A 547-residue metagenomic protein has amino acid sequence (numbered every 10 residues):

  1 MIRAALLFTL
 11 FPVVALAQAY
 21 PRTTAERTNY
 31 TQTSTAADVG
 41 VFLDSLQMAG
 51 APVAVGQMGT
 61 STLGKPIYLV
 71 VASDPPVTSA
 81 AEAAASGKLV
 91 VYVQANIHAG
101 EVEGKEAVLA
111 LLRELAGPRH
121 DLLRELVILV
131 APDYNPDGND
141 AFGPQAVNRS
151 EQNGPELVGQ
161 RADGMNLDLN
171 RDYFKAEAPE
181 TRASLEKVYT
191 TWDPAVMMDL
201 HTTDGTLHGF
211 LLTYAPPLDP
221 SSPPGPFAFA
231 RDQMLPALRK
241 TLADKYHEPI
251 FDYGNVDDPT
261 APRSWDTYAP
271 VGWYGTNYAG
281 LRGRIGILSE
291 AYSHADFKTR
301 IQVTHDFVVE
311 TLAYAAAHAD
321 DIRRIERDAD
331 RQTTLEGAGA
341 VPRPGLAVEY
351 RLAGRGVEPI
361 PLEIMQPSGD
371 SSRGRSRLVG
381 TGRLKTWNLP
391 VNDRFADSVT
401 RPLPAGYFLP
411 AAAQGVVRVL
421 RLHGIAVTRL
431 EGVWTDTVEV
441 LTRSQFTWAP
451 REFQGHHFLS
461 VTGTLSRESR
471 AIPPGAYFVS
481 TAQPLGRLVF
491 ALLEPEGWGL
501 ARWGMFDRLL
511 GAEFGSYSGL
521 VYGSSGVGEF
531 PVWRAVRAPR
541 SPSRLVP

Functional and structural regions predicted by a protein language model:
A4-A15: Bacterial N-terminal signal peptides
A15-P21: Boundary at the C-terminal end of the N-terminal hydrophobic targeting segment
E26-T33, Q94-E101, N170-F174, P224-A228 (+2 more regions): Second-shell loop/turn segments in exported
T35, G64, N96, V130 (+4 more regions): Divalent metal-coordination and catalytic microenvironments
A37-V91: Soluble metallo-hydrolase cores and metallopeptidase-like ectodomains found primarily in the secretory/periplasmic
A85-A95, V102-P270: Active-site/substrate-binding loop(s) of hydrolase catalytic cores
N255-V438, T442-R443: Hard-cation-handling environments
R401, G406-L409, V417-L422, T428-G432 (+1 more regions): Catalytic centers of hydrolytic enzymes
